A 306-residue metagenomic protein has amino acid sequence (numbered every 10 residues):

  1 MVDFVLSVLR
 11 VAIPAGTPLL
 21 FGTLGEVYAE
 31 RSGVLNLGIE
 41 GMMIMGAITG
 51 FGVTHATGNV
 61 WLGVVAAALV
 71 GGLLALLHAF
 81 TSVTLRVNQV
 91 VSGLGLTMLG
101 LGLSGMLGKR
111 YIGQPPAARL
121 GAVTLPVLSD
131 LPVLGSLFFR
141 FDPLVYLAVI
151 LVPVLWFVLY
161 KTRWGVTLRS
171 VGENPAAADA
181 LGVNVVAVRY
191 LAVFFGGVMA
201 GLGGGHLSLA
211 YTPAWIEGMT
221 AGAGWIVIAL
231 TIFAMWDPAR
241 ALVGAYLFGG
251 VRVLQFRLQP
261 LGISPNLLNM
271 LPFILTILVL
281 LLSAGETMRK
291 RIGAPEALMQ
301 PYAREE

Functional and structural regions predicted by a protein language model:
S7-A56, V64, L69, L73-V90 (+1 more regions): Single transmembrane alpha-helix segments in multi-pass membrane proteins
G22, A47-F51, L101-G105, L147-W156 (+4 more regions): Hydrophobic core segments of alpha-helical transmembrane domains in multi-pass membrane transport and ion-translocation
A29-L35, L74-L128, K161-R163, M219-G222 (+1 more regions): Short loop segments and helix-boundary regions at transmembrane helix junctions of multi-pass inner-membrane proteins
Q89-V91, A117-G121, R140-L147, R189 (+4 more regions): Loop-to-transmembrane alpha-helix initiation sites
G100-K161, I263-L268, P295-E306: Transmembrane helix-bundle core of multi-pass membrane transporters and related energy-transducing complexes
L137-W215, P238-V243: Helix-loop-helix "hairpin" substructures at the membrane interface of multi-pass membrane proteins
L155, E173-A187, Q255-E306: Cytosolic-side transmembrane-helix boundaries in multi-pass membrane proteins
A210-F273: Transmembrane alpha-helical segments in multi-pass inner-membrane proteins
